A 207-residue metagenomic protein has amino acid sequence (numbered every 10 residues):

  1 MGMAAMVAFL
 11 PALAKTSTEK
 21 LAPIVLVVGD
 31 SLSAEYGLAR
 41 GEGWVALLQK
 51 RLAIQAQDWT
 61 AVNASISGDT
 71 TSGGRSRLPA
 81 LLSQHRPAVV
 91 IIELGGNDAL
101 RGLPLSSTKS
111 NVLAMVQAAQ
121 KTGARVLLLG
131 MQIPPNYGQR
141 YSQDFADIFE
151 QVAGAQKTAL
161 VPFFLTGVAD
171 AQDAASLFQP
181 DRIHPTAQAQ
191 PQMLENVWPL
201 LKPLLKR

Functional and structural regions predicted by a protein language model:
M1-M6: N-terminal export leaders
F9-P11: N-terminal signal peptide c-region/cleavage motif recognized by signal peptidases
L13-S67, R77-R86: Serine-esterase "nucleophile elbow" of acetyl-processing enzymes
L47, Q57, G73-R207: Alpha-helical cap/lid subdomain in secreted, periplasmic, or secretory-pathway luminal O-acyl-processing enzymes
